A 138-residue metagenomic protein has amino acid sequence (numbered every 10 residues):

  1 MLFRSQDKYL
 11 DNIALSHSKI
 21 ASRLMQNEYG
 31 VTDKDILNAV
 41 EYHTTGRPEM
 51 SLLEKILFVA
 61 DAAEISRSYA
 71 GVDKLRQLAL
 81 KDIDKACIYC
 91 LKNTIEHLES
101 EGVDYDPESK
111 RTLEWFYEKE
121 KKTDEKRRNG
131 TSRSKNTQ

Functional and structural regions predicted by a protein language model:
M1-L2: Short, small-residue-biased leader/transition segments that mark boundaries at the very start of proteins
S5-K8, V40: Short acidic (Asp/Glu) patches
D7-K19: Active-site metal-coordination segments of metallo-dependent hydrolases
D11-I13, K92-E96, S132: Extended interaction regions within the primary functional domain
K19-D82: Histidine/acidic-rich helix-loop-helix segments that form or flank divalent-metal centers in metalloenzyme catalytic
K74, L78, T94-I95, L113: Hydrophobic alpha-helical interaction segments
D84-L91, I95-L98: Helix-rich interaction surfaces within compact, conserved domain-sized segments that mediate assembly or partner
E96-Q138: Charged phosphate-binding loop/patch that engages nucleotide di/tri-phosphates or the phosphate backbone of nucleic
